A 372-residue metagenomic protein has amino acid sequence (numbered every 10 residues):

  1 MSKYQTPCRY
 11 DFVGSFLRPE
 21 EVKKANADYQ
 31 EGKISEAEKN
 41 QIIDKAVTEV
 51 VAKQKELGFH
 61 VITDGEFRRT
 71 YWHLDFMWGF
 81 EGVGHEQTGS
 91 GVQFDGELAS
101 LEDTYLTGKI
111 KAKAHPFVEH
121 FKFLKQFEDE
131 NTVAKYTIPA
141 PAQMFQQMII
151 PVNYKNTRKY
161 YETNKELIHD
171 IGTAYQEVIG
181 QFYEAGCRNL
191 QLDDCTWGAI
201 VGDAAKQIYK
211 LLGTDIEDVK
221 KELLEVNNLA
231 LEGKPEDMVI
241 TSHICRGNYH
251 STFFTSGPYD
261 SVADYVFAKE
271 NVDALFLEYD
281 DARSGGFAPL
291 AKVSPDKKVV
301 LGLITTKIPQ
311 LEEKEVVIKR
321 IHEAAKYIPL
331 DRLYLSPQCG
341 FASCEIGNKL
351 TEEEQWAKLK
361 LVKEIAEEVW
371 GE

Functional and structural regions predicted by a protein language model:
M1-E372: Domain-level signal for soluble alpha/beta catalytic cores
